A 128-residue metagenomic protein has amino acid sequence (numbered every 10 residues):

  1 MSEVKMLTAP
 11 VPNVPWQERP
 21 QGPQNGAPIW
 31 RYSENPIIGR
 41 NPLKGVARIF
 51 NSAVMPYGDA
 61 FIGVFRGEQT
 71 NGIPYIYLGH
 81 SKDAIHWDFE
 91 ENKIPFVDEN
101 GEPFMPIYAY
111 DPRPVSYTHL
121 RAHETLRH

Functional and structural regions predicted by a protein language model:
E3-P56, I85-S116: Surface loop/turn signatures of beta-propeller and other carbohydrate-active proteins
E68-G72: Short glycine/acidic-enriched loop and turn motifs that connect beta-strands
I73-I76, N100-G101: A short, polar/proline- and glycine-enriched secondary-structure boundary/capping micro-motif
Y77-D83: Beta-propeller blade signature
T118-T125: Conserved small/polar residues in nucleotide/adenosyl-binding loops
